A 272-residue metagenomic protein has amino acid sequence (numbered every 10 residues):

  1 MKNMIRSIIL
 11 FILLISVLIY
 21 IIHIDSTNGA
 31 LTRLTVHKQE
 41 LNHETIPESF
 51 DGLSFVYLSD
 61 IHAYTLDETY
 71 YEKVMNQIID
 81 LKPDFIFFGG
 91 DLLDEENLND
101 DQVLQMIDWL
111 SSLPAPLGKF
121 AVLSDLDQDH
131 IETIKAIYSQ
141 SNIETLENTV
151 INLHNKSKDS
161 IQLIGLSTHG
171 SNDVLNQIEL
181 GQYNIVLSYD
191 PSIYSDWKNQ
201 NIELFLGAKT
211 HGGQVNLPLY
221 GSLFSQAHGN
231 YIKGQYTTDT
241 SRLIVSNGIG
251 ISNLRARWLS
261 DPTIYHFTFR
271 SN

Functional and structural regions predicted by a protein language model:
M1-I46: N-terminal membrane-anchoring alpha-helices
N42-V56, I143, I151-I164, L180-G181 (+2 more regions): Beta-strand-turn-beta hairpins that frame and shape the catalytic cleft of phosphate-ester-processing enzymes
S49-L146: Membrane-embedded segments
F55-Y57, F87-G89, L163-G165, I185-Y189 (+1 more regions): Structural motif
H62, L93, L126-D127, V150-I151 (+4 more regions): Catalytic metal-binding/acid-base residues of hydrolase active sites
D84-F85, F120, I143-E144, I161 (+3 more regions): Short, Asp-centered acidic motifs that coordinate Mg2+ and/or phosphate in catalytic or ligand-binding sites
K135-I143, T149-V150, H154-S188, Y194-D196 (+2 more regions): Binuclear metal-dependent hydrolase catalytic cores centered on His/Asp/Glu-rich metal-binding motifs
P191-N272: Conserved beta-sheet core of the metallophosphoesterase superfamily
